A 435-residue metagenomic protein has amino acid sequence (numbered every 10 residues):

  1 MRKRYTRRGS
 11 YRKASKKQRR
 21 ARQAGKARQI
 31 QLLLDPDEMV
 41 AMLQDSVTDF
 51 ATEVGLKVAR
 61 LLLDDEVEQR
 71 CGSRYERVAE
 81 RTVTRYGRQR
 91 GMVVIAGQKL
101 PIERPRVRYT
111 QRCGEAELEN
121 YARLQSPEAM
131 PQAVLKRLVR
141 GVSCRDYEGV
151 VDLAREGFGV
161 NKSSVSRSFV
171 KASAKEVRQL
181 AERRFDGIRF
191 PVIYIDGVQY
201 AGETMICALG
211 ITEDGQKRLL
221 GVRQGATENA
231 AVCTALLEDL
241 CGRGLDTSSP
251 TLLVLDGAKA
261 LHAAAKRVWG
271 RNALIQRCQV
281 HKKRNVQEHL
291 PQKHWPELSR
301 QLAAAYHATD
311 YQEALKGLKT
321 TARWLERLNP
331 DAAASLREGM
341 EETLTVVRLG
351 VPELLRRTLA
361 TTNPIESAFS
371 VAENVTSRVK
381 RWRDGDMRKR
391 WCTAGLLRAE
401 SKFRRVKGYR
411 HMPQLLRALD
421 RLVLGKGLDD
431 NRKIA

Functional and structural regions predicted by a protein language model:
R2-K13, P36, Y75-E76, V83-R88 (+7 more regions): RNase H-like nuclease fold core
R2-M42, V54, R60, D64-E68 (+3 more regions): Acidic/histidine-rich catalytic cores and adjacent linkers of DNA breakage/strand-transfer/modification proteins
L61, R145, S163: Key DNA-contact positions within bacterial/archaeal DNA-binding proteins
E66, V150, S168: Residues in the recognition helix of alpha-helical DNA-binding motifs
I102, V286-R323: Metal-dependent DNA phosphodiester-chemistry modules and their immediately adjacent helices/loops in DNA-processing
A129-G141: Short, amphipathic alpha-helical "recognition" segments used to contact nucleic acids or chromatin
G141-V151: Short, charged amphipathic recognition helices of the HTH superfamily and cognate SANT/SANTA-like modules
R271-E288: Inter-helix linker motif
